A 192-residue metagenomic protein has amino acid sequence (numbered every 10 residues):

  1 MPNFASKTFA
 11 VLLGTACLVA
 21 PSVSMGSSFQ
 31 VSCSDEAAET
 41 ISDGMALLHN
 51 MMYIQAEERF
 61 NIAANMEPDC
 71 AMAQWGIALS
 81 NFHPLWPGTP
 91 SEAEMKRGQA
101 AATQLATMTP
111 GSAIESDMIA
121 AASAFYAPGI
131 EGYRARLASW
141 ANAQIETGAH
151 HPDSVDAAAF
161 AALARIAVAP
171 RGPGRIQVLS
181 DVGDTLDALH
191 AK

Functional and structural regions predicted by a protein language model:
P2-L12: Bacterial N-terminal signal peptides that target proteins for export
V19-P21: N-terminal signal peptide c-region/cleavage motif recognized by signal peptidases
S24-D153, A158-K192: Short coil/linker segments at helix-helix boundaries
